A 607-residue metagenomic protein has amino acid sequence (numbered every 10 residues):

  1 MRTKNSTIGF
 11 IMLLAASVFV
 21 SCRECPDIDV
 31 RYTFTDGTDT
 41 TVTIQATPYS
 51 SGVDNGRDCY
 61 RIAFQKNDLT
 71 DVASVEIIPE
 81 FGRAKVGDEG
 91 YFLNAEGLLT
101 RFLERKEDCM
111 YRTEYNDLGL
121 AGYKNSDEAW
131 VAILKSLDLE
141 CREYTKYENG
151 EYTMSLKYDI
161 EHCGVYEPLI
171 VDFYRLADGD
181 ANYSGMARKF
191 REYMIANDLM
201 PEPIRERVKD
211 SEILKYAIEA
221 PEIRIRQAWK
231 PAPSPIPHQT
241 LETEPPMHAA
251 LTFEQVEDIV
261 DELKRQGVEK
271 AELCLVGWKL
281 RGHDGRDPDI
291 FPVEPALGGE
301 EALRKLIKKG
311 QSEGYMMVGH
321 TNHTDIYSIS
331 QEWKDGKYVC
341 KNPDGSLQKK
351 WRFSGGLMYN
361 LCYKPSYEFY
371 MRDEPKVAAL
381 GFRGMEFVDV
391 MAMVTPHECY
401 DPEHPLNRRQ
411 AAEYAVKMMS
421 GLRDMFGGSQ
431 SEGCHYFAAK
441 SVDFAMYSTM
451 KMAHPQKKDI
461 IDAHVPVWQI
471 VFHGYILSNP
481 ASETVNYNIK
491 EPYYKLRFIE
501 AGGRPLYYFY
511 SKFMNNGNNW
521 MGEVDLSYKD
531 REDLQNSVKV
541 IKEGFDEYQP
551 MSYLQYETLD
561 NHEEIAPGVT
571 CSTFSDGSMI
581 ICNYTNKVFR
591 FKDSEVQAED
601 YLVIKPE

Functional and structural regions predicted by a protein language model:
M1-G9: Bacterial N-terminal signal peptides that target proteins for export
I8-I11, V20: Short hydrophobic transmembrane-like helices used for membrane targeting/insertion
A15-C25: Bacterial Sec-dependent signal peptides at the C-terminal "C-region" and cleavage site
E24-A271, Y601: Carbohydrate-recognition beta-sandwich/jelly-roll modules in extracellular/periplasmic carbohydrate-active proteins
P48-S50, F64-K66, M110, G122 (+8 more regions): Hydrophobic, Leu/Ile/Phe/Ala-enriched alpha-helical segments that form helix-helix packing faces
V72, Y123-S184, E244-P246, S330 (+2 more regions): Active-site-proximal substrate-binding groove within the catalytic cores of carbohydrate-active enzymes
K85, Q266-E269, S312-Y315, M419-S429 (+1 more regions): Structural alpha-beta junctions
E219-F369, R383-G384, M393-H397, P402-E403: Aromatic-lined carbohydrate-binding/catalytic grooves of carbohydrate-active enzymes
